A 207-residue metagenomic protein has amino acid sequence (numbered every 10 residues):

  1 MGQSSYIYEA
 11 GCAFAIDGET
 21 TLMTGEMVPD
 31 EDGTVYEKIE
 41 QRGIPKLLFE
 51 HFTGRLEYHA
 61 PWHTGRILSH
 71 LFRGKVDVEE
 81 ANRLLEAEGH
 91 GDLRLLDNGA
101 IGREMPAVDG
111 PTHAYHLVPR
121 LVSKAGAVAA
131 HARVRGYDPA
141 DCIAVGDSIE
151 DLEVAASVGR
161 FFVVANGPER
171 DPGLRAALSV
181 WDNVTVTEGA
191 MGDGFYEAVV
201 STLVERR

Functional and structural regions predicted by a protein language model:
M1-A60: Active-site phosphate-binding/coordination module
S5, D92-R94, N183-T185: Conserved beta-strand segments of alpha/beta enzyme cores
I7-Y8, W62, D97, V163 (+1 more regions): Structural signal for conserved beta-strand scaffold positions within catalytic alpha/beta enzyme cores
A13-I16, A100-P106, A190-Y196: A short acidic, often aromatic-flanked loop/helix-cap motif at beta-alpha or helix-coil junctions that lines enzyme
F14-L22, L93-G102, N166-G167, L174-R175 (+1 more regions): Short regulatory "switch" loops immediately downstream of catalytic or recognition motifs within protein catalytic
L22-R42, D97-H113, P172-A177: Charged, glycine/proline-rich intrinsically disordered loops and linkers
P45-I143, I149-S157: Conserved acidic, metal-coordinating active-site core of Asp-based, Mg2+-dependent phosphoryl-transfer enzymes
L117-R120, A125-R207: Mg2+-dependent phosphoryl-transfer enzymes with acidic/Ser/Thr/Gly-rich catalytic loops
